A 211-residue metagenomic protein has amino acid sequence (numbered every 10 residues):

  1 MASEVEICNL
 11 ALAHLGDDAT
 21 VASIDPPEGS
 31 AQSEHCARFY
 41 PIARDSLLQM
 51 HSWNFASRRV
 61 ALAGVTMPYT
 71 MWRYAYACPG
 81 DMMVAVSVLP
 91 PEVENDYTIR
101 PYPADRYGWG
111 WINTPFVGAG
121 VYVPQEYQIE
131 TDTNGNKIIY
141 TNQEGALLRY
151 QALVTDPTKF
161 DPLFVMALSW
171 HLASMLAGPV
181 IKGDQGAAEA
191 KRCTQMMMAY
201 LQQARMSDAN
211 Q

Functional and structural regions predicted by a protein language model:
M1-D25: Short, intrinsically disordered N-terminal pre-domain segments
E6-I7, L12, Y107-Q211: Internal mixed-charge
D17-D18, M50, P179, Q211: Generic hydrophobic alpha-helical segments
S23-G29, F55-L62, D184-K191: Short, glycine/acidic-rich hinge or "gate" loops at secondary-structure transitions that mediate conformational
P27-L47, G186-R205: Short secondary-structure subsegments characteristic of cysteine-rich extracellular domains
E34-G120, Q125-Y127, F160-L176, V180: Divalent metal-cofactor coordination and adjacent catalytic microenvironments
